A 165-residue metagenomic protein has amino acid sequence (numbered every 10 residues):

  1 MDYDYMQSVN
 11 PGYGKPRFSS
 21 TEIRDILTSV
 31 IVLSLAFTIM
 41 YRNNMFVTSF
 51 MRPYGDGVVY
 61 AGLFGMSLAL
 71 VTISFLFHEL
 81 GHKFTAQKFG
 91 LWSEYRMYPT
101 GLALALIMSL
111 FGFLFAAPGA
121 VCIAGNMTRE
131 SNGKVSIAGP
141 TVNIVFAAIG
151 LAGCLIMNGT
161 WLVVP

Functional and structural regions predicted by a protein language model:
M1-P165: Hydrophobic transmembrane alpha-helices and their immediate loop junctions in multi-pass integral membrane proteins
